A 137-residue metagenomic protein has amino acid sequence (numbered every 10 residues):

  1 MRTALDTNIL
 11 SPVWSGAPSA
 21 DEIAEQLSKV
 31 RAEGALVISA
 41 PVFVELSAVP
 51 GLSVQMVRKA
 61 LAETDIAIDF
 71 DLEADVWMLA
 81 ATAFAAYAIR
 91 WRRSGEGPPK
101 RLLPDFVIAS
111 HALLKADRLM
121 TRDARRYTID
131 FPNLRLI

Functional and structural regions predicted by a protein language model:
M1, A32-A35, E45, I66-I68 (+1 more regions): Short active-site oxyanion
M1-I38, S47-A62: Short, well-structured N-terminal submotif of metal-dependent ribonuclease cores
R2, A109-I137: Acidic, PIN/NYN-like endoribonuclease modules and their adjacent C-terminal/linker elements
L5-D6, I38-S39, R101-L102, D123-A124: Histidine- and aromatic-rich ligand-binding microenvironments
I9, V42, V76, I108 (+1 more regions): Alpha-helix capping/helix-boundary segments
G16-A17, V49, A83, D130-L134: Residue-level signal for well-ordered alpha-helical positions
S53-V57, Y87-A88, L136-I137: Short, hinge-like loop/turn segments at secondary-structure boundaries
A67-R118, R122: Active-site neighborhoods of divalent-metal-dependent phosphate/nucleic-acid chemistry enzymes
